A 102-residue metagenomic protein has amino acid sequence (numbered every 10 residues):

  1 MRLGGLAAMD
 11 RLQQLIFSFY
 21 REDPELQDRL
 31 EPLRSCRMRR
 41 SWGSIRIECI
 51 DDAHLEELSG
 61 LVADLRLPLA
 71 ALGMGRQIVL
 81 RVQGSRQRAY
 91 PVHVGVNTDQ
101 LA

Functional and structural regions predicted by a protein language model:
M1-E25, S35-W42, A70, G75-A102: N-terminal presequence-like segments and adjacent domain-start helices
D28: Short, conserved catalytic or adaptor-binding loops enriched in Gly and charged residues
G43-I50: Short, aliphatic-rich beta-strand segments
E48, E56, A63-L67, V92 (+1 more regions): Generic alpha-helical propensity signal that fires on short helical segments and nearby coil/disordered stretches
I50-D51, Q83: Structural motif
A53-Q77: Short, non-transmembrane amphipathic alpha-helical segments
